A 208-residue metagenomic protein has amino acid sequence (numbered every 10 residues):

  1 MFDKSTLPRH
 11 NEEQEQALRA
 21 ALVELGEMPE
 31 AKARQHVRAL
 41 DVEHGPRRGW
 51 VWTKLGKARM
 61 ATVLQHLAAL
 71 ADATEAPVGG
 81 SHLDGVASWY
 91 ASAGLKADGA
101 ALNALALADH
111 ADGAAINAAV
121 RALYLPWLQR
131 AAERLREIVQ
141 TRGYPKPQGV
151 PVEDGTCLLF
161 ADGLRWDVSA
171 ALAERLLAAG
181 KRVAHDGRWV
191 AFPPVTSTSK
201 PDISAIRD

Functional and structural regions predicted by a protein language model:
M1-C157, G163-D208: …; additionally, a secondary subgroup of soluble metalloenzymes is captured
